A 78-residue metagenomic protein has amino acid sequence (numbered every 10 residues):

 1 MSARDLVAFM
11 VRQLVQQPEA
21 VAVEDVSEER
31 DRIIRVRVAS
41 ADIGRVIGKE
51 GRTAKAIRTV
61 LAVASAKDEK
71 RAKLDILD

Functional and structural regions predicted by a protein language model:
M1-I43, K55-D78: RNA-contacting regions in translation and RNA-metabolism proteins, encompassing KH/S1 modules where present
I47-G51: Glycine-centered tight-turn and secondary-structure capping sites
